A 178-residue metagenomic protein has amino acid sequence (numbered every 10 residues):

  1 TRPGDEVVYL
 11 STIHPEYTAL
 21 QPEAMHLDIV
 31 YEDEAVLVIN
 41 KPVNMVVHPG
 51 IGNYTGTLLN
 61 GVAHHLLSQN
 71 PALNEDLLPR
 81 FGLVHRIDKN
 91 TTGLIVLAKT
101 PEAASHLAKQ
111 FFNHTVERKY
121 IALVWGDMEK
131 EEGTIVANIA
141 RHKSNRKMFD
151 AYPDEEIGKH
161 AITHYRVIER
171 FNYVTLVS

Functional and structural regions predicted by a protein language model:
T1-S178: RNA pseudouridine synthases
